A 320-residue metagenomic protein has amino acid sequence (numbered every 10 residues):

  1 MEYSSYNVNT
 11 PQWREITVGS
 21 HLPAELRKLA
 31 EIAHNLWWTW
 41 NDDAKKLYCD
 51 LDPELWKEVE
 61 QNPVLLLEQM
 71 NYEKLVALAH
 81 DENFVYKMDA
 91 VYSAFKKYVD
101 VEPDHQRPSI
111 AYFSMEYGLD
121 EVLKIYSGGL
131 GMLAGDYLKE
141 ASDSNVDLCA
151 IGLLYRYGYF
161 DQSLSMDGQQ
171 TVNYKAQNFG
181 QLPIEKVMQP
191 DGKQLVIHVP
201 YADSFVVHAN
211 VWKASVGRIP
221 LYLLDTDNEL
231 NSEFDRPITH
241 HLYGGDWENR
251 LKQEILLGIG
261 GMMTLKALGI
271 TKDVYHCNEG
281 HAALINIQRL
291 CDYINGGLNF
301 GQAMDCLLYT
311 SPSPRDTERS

Functional and structural regions predicted by a protein language model:
E2-V101: Extended, charge-enriched "interface" segments that sit outside catalytic cores
D81-E116, G217-S232: Conserved oxyanion/phosphate-binding beta-strand-loop segments in alpha/beta enzyme cores
Y117-V122, Y155-D161, E229-E233, H281-N286 (+1 more regions): Flexible loop/turn segments at secondary-structure boundaries
D120, K124-D147, G244-D273: A conserved hydrophobic secondary-structure block that centers on an alpha-helix together with its immediately flanking
A134-Y137, L257-G258, H276-L290: Extended, hydrophobic alpha-helical segments in both membrane/secreted and soluble proteins
S163-V187: Acidic, Ser/Thr-rich peripheral helices and adjacent loops at domain boundaries
D191-M263: Active-site cores of enzymes that catalyze phosphoryl transfer or operate on phosphate-rich substrates
Y309-D316: Conserved small/polar residues in nucleotide/adenosyl-binding loops
